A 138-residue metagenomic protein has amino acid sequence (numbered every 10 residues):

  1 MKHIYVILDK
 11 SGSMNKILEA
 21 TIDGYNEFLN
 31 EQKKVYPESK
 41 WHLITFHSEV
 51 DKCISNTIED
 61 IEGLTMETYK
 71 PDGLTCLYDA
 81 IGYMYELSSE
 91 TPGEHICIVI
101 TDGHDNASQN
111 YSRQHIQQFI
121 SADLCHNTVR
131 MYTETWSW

Functional and structural regions predicted by a protein language model:
M1-W138: Acidic, low-complexity intrinsically disordered regions
